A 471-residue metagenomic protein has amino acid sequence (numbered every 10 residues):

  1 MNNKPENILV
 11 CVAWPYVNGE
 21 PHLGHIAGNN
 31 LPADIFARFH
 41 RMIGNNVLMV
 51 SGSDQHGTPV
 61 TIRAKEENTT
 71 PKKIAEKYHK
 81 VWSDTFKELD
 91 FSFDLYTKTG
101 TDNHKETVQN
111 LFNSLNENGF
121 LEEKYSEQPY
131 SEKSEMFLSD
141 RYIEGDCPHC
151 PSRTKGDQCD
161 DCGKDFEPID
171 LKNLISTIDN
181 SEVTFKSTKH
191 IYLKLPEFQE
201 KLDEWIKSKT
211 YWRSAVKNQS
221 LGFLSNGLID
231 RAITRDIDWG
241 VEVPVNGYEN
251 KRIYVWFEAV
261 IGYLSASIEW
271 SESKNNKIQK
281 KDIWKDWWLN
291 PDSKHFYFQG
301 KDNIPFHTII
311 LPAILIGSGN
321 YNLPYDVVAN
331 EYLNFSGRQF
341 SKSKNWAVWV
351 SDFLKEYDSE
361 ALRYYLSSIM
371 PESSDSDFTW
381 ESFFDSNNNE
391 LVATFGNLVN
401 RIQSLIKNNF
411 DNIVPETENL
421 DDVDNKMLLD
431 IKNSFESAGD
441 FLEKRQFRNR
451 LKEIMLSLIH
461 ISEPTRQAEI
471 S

Functional and structural regions predicted by a protein language model:
N2-S51, N103-E106, K172-N408, R450-I454: Structured secondary-structure scaffolds
N2-W205: N-terminal, positively charged nucleic-acid-binding surface of large information/translation enzymes
T58-A64, F91, S373-S382, F435: A short small-residue
S83-F86, F112-N116, G396, Q403 (+4 more regions): Structural signal for well-ordered, non-membrane alpha-helices
E182, D421-N425: Non-catalytic interaction-recognition regions
F378-S382, N387, L405, N409-E416 (+2 more regions): Long, amphipathic alpha-helical stalk/connector segments used for oligomerization, subunit docking, or mechanical
F447: Aromatic-residue-lined binding/catalytic grooves and analogous aromatic/hydrophobic interfacial grooves in multimeric
I459-S471: Single conserved hydrophobic/aromatic residue that forms the stacking wall/gate of nucleotide- or nucleobase-binding
